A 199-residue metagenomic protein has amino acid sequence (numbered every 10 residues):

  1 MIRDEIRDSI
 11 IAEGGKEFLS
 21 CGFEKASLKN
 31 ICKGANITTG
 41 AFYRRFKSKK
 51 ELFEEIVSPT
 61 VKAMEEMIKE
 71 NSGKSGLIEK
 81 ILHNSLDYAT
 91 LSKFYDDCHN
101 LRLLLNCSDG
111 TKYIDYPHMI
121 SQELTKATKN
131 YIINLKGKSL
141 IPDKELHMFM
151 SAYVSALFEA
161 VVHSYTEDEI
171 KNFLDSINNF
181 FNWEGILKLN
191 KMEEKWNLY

Functional and structural regions predicted by a protein language model:
E5-S9, E13, E17-E51, E55: Helix-turn-helix
G15, E65, K69-S72, V154-Y165: Regular secondary-structure segments
L28, S58-I68: Short, basic, alpha-helical segments at the C-terminal edge of helix-turn-helix-like DNA-binding modules
E54-T60, L104, Y113-Y116: Alpha-helical DNA-contacting segments of helix-turn-helix folds
E55, K69-D96: Hydrophobic alpha-helical connector segments
L91-T111: Amphipathic alpha-helical segments used for helix-helix packing
S92, T111-K136, K144-S151: Amphipathic alpha-helical packing segments from all-alpha helical-bundle domains
L103-N106, L135-F181, K188-Y199: Hydrophobic/aromatic-rich alpha-helical bundle segments in the mid-to-C-terminal region
